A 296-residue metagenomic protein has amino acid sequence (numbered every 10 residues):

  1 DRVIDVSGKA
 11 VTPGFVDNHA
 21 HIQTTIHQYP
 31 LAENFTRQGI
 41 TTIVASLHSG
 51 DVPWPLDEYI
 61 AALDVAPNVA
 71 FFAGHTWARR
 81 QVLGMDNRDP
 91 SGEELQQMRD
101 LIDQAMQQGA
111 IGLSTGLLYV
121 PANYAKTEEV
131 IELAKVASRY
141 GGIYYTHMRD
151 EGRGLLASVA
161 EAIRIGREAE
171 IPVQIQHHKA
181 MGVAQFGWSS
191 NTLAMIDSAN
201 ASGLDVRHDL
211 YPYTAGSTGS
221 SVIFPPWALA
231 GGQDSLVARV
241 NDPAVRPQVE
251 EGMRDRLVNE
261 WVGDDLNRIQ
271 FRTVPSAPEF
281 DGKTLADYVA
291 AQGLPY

Functional and structural regions predicted by a protein language model:
V6-V11, F15, A20, H27-L113 (+4 more regions): Divalent-metal coordination cores built from histidine and acidic residues
P13, V44-A45, L113-L117, I143-M148 (+1 more regions): Short beta-strands and strand-loop turn motifs
I22-Q23, D150: Short active-site segment of divalent metal-dependent hydrolases/proteases that encodes the spacing between
Q28, E94-M98, I102, K126 (+3 more regions): Aromatic/hydrophobic pocket-lining residues that form the small-molecule binding cavity in soluble enzyme cores
G50-V52, E151-R153, M181-G182, T214-A215: Short gly/pro/ser/thr-enriched loop/turn and capping motifs at secondary-structure boundaries
F71-A73, Q81-G92, M98-V120, A134 (+3 more regions): Active-site neighborhoods of metal-dependent hydrolases
Q104-E161: Divalent metal-binding pocket/active-site signature
